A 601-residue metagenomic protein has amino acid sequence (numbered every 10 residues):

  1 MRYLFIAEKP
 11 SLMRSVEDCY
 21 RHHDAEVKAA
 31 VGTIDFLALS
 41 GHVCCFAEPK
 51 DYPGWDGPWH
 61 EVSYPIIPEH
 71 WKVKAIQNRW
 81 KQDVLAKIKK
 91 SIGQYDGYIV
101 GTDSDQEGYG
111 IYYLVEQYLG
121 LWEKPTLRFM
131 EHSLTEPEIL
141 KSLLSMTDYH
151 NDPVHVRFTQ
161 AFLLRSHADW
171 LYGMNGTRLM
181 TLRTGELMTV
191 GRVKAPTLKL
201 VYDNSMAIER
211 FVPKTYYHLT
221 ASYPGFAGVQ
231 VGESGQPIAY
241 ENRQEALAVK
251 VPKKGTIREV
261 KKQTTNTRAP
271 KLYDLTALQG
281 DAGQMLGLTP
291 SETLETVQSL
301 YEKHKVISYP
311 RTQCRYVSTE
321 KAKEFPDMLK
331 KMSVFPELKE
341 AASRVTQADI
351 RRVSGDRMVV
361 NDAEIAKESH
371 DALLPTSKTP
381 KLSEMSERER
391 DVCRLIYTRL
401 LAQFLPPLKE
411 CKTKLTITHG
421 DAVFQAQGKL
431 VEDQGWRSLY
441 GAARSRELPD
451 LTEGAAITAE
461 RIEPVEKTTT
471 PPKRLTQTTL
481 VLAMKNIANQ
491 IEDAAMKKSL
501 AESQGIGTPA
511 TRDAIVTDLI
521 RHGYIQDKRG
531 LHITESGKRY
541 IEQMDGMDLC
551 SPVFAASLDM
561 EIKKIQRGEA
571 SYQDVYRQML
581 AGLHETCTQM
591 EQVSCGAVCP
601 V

Functional and structural regions predicted by a protein language model:
M1-R2, T102-D105, G185-L187, K262-K271 (+3 more regions): Conserved short loop/turn motifs at secondary-structure junctions
M1-S166, W170, P471: Intrinsically disordered, low-complexity regulatory segments
R2-L4, H23, Y118, P125 (+5 more regions): Basic, low-complexity terminal or inter-domain segments flanking catalytic cores
P10-R14, F36, S40, N78-L85 (+16 more regions): Amphipathic alpha-helical transducer elements in NTP-driven molecular machines
D148, A239-Y273, Q279: Metal- or metallocofactor-binding catalytic centers and their adjacent structured scaffolds across diverse enzyme
A168-L187: Glycine-rich loop/turn
R183-T189, A195, L200-A246, M285: C-terminal helical "lid" subdomain and adjoining coupling/linker elements of P-loop NTPases
